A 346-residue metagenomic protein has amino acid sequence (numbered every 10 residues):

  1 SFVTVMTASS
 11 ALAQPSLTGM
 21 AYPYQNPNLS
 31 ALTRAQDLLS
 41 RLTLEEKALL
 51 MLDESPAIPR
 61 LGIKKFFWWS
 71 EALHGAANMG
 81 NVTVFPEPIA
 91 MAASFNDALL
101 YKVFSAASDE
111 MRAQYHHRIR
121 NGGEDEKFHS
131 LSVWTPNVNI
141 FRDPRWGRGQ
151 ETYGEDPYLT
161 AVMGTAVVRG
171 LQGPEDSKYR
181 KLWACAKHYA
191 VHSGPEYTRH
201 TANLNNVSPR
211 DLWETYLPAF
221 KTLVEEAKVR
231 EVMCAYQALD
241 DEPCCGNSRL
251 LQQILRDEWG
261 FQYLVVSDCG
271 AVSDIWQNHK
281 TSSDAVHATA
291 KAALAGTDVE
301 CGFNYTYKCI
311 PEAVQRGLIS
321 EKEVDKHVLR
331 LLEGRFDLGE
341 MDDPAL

Functional and structural regions predicted by a protein language model:
S1-A8: Bacterial N-terminal signal peptides
S9-L346: Glycoside hydrolase catalytic-domain context in secreted enzymes
